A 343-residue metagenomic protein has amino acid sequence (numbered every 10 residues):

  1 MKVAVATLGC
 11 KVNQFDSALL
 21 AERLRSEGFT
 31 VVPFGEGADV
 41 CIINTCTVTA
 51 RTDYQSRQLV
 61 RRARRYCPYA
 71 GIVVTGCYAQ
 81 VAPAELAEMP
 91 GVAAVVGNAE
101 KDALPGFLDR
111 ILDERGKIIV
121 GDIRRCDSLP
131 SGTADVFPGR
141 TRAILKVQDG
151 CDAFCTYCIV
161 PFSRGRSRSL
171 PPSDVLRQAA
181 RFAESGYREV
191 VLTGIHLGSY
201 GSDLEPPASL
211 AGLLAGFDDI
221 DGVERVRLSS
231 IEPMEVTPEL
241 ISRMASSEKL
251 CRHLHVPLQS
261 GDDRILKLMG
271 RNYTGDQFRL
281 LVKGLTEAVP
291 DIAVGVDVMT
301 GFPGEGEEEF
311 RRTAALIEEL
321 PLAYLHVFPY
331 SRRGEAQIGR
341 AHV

Functional and structural regions predicted by a protein language model:
M1-Y200, E239, L254, G275-E287 (+2 more regions): Proteins enriched for Cys/Gly/acidic motifs involved in redox and nucleic-acid/cofactor modification
I72-V73, V81-A82, E184-E307: Conserved SAM/AdoMet-binding glycine-rich loop
A341-V343: Conserved small/polar residues in nucleotide/adenosyl-binding loops
